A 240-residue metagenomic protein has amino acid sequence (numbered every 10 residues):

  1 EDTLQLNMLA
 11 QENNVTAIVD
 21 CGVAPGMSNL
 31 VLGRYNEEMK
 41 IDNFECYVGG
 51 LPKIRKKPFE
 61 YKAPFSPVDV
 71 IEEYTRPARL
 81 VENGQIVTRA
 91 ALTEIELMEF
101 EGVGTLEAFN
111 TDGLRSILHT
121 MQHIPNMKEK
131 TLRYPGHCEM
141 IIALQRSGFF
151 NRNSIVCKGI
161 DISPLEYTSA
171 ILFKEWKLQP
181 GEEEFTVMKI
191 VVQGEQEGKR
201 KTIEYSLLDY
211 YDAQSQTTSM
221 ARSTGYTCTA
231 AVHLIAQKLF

Functional and structural regions predicted by a protein language model:
E1-I18: Rossmann-fold NAD(P)-binding glycine/threonine-rich loop
E1-L4, A24-M27, G50-R55: Short gly/pro/ser/thr-enriched loop/turn and capping motifs at secondary-structure boundaries
L4-L9, L30-E38: Active-site Tyr-X1-5-Lys
A17-D20, C46: General beta-strand structural signal in soluble alpha/beta enzymes
C21-V31, N36, A231: Short alpha-helices
E38-F240: C-terminal catalytic/substrate-binding lobe primarily of soluble NAD(P)-dependent oxidoreductases
